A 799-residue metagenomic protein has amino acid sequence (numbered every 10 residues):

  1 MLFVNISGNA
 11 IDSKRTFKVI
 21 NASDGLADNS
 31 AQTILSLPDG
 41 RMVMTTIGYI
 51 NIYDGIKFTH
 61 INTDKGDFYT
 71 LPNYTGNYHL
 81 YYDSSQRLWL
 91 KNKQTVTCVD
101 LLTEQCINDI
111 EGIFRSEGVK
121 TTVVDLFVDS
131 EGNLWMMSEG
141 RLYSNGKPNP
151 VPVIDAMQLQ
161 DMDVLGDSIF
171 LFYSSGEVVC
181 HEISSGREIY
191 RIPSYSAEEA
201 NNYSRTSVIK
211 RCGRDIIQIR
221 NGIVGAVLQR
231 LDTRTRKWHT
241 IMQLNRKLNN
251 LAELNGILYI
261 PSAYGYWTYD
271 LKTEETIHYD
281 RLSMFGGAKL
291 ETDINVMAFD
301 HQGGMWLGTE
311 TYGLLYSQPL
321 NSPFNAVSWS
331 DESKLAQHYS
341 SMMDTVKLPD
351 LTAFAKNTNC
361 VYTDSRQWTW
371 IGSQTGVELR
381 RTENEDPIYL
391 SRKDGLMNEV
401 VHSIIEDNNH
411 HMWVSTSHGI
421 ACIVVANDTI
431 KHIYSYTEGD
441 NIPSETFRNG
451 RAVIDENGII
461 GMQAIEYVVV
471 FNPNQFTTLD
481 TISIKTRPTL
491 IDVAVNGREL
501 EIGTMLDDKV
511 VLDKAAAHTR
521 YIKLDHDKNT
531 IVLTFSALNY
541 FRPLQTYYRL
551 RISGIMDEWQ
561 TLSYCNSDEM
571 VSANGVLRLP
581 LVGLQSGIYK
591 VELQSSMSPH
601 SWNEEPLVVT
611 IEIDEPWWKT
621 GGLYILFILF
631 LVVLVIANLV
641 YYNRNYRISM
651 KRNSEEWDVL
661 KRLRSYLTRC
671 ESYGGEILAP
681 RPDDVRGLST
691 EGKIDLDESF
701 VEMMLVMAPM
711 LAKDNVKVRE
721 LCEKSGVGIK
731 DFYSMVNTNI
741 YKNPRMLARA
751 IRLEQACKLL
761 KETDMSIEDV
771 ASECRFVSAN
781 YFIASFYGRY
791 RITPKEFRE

Functional and structural regions predicted by a protein language model:
G8-A31, L35-S36, R41-M42, T63-N77 (+12 more regions): Residue-level "micro-hotspots" composed of small/polar
S36-D39, Y82-S85, V128-E131, V164-G166 (+6 more regions): Residue-level detector of Asp-centered blade-edge/turn motifs that repeat once per structural unit in beta-propeller
R41-M44, R87-W89, N133-W135, S168-L171 (+6 more regions): Conserved beta-propeller blade signature
D54-K57, D100-E104, N145-N149, E182-G186 (+6 more regions): Short loop/turn segments that connect beta-strands within beta-propeller blades
L533, R719-G728, F732, V736 (+3 more regions): Append "Primarily bacterial transcriptional regulators
P680, E691, A784-E799: …primarily DNA-binding HTH/wHTH and HhH modules…
L696-K717, M735-I740, C757-S766, F786 (+1 more regions): Basic, amphipathic alpha-helical hairpins
T738-V777, E799: Terminal helix-turn-helix DNA-binding modules in bacterial transcription factors
